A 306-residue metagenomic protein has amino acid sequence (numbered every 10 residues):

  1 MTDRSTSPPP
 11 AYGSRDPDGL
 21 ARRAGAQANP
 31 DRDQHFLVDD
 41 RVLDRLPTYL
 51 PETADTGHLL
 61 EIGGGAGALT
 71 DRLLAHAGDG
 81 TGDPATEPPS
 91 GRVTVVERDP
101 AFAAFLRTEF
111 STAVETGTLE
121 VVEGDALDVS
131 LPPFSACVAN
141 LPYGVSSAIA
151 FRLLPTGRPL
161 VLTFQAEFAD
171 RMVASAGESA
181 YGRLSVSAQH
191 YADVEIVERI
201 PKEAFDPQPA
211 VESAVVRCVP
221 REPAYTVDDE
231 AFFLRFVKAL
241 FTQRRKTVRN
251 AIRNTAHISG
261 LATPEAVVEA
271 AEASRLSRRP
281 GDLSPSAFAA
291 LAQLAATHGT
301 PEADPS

Functional and structural regions predicted by a protein language model:
M1-F236, A270, S286, A290-Q293 (+1 more regions): Catalytic cores of RNA-modifying enzymes
K238-S306: C-terminal lobe and adjacent flexible extensions of AdoMet/dcAdoMet transferase-like proteins
